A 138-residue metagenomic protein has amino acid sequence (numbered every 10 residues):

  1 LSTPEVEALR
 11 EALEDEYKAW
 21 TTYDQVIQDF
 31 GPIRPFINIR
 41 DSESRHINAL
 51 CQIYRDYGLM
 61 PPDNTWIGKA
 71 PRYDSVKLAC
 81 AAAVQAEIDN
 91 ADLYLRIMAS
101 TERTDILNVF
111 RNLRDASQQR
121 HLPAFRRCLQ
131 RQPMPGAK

Functional and structural regions predicted by a protein language model:
L1-K138: All-alpha RGS (Regulator of G-protein Signaling) helical domain and cognate RGS-like helical scaffolds
